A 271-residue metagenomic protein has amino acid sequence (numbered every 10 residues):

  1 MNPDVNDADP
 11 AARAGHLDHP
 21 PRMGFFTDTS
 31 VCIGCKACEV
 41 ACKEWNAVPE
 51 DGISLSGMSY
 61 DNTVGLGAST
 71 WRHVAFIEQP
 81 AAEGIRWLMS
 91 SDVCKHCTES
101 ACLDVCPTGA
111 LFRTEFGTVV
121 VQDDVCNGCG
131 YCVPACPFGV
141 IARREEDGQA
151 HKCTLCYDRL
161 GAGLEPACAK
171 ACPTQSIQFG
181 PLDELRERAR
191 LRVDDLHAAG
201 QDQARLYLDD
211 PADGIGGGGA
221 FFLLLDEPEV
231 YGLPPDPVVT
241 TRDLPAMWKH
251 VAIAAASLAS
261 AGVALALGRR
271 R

Functional and structural regions predicted by a protein language model:
M1-R271: Non-ligating segments of multi-cofactor redox enzymes
